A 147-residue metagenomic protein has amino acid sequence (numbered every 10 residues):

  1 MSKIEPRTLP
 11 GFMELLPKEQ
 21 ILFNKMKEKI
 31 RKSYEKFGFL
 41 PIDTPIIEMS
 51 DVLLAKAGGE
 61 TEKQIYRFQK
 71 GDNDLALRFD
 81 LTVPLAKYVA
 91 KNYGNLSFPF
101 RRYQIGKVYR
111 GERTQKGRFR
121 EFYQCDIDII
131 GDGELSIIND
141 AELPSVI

Functional and structural regions predicted by a protein language model:
M1-V146: TRNA-recognition modules of translation machinery and tRNA-sensing kinases, especially anticodon-binding
